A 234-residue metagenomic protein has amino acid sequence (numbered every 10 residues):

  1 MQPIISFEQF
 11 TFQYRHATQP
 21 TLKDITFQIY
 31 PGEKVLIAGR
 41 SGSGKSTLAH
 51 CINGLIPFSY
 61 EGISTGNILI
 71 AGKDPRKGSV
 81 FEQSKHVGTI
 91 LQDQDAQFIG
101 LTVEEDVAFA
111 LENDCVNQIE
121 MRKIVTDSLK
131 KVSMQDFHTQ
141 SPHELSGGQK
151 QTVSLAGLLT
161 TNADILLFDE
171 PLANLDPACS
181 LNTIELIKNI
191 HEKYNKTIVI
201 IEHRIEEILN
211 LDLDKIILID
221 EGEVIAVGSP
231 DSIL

Functional and structural regions predicted by a protein language model:
M1-F7, F12-D24, I56-E61, K77-S79: A short, flexible loop at the N-terminus of ABC-type nucleotide-binding domains that lies
N67-E82: ABC ATPase NBD Q-loop/coupling interface
I119-F137: Conserved ABC ATPase "signature" region
S141-L145, Q149: Conserved ABC ATPase signature
L155-A156: Hydrophobic anchor residue at the start of the ABC signature
L166-E170: Catalytic Walker B motif of ABC-type/P-loop ATPase nucleotide-binding domains
D212-S229: H-loop (His-switch) and adjacent beta-strand-loop-beta switch element of ABC-type ATPase nucleotide-binding domains
